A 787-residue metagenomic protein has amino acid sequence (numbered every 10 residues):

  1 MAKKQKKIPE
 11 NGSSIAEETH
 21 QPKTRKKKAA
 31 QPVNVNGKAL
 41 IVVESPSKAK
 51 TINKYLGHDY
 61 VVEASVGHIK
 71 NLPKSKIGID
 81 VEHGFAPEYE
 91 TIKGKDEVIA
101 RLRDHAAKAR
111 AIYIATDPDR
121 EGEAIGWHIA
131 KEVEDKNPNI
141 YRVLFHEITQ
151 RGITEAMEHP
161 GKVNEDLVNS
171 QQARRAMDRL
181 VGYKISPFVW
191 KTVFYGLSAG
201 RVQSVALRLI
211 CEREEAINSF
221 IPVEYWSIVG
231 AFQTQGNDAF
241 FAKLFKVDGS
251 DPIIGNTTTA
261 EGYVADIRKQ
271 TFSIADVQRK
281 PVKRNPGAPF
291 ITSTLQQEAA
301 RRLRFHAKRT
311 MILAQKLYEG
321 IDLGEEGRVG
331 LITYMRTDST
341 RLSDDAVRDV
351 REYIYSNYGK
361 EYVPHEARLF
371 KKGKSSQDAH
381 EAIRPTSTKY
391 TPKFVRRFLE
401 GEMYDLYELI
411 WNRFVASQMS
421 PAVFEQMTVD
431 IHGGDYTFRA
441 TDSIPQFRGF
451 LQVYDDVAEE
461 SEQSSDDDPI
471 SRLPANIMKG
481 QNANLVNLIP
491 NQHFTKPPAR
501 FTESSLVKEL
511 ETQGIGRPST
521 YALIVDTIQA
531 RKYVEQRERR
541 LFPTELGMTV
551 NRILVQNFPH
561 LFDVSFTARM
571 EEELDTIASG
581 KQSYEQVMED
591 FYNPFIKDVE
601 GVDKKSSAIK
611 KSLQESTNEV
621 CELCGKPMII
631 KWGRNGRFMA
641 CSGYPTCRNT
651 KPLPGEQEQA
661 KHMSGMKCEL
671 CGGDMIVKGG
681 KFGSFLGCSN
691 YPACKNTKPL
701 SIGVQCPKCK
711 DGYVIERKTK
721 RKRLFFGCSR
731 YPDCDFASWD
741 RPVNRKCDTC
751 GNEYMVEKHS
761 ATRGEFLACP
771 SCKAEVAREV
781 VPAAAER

Functional and structural regions predicted by a protein language model:
A2-L40, K50-T51, H58, S186 (+4 more regions): Basic, low-complexity terminal or inter-domain segments flanking catalytic cores
A2-R175, F245, I254, E261 (+1 more regions): Intrinsically disordered, low-complexity regulatory segments
G37, D117-D119, F194-S198, R279-A288 (+3 more regions): Conserved short loop/turn motifs at secondary-structure junctions
E44, K48-I52, T91-H105, E121-I129 (+30 more regions): Helical mechanochemical/support elements of P-loop NTPase systems and associated helical scaffolds
K54, R101-K136, Y141-P281, P385-Q446: Phosphate-backbone binding and catalysis cores of DNA-processing enzymes
R174-I185, V202, F232-T234, V282-T294 (+5 more regions): Core structural elements
L207, F232-N237, T294, A300 (+6 more regions): Conserved catalytic breakage-reunion loop centered on the nucleophilic residue
I274-V277, P286-A299, E326-Y334, P497-E509: Short acidic, hydrophobic short linear motifs in intrinsically disordered regions
